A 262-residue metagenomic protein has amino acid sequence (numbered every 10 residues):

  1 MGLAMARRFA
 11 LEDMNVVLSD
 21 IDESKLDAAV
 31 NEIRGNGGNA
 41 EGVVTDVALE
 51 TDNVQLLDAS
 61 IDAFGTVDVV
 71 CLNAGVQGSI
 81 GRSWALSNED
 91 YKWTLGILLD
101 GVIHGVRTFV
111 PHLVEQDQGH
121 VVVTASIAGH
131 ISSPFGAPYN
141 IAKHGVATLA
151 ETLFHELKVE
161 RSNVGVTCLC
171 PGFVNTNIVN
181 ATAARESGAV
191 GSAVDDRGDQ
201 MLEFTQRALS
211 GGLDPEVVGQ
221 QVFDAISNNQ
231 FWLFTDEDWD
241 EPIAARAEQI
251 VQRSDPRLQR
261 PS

Functional and structural regions predicted by a protein language model:
M1-V17: Canonical Rossmann dinucleotide-binding motif of NAD(H)/NADP(H)-dependent dehydrogenases/reductases, specifically
E12-A28: Conserved glycine-rich Rossmann-like NAD(P)H-binding loop of the short-chain dehydrogenase/reductase
E23-S24, V44-L56, N88: The beta1-alpha1 cofactor-binding region of Rossmann-like NAD(H)/NADP(H)-dependent oxidoreductases
G81-S83, S87-W93: Substrate-binding pocket helix/loop in short-chain dehydrogenase/reductase
V106, A142: Active-site helix of classical SDR
S126: Residue(s) in the substrate-gating loop at a strand-loop-helix junction that position the organic substrate next
V159-L233: SDR active-site lid
